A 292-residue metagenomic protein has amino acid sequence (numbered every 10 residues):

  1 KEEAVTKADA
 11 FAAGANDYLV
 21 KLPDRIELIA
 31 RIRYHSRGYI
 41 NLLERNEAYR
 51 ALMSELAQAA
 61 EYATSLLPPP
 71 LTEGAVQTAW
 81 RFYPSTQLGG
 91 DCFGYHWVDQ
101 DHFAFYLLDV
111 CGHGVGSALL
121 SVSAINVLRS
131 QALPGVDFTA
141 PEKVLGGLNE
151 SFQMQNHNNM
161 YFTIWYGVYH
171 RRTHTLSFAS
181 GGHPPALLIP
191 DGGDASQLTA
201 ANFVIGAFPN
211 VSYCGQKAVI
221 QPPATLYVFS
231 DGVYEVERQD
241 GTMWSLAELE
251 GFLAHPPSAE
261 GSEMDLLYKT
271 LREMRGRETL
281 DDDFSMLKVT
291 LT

Functional and structural regions predicted by a protein language model:
E2-D17: Alpha4 helix (beta4-alpha4-beta5 surface) of REC/receiver domains from two-component response regulators
G14, L22, G114: Conserved functional loop/turn residues at catalytic and ligand-binding sites
L22-I32: C-terminal output helix
R31, Y106-L108, F229: PAS-family sensory domains
R33-Y49: The C-terminal output helix
Y39, G114-V115, L119, V236-E237: Charged alpha-helical signal-transmission linkers that cap and connect PAS-family sensory domains
N46-T225, G276-T292: … and, occasionally, acidic/histidine-rich disordered N-termini of signaling adaptors
L145, V219-V228, V233-T292: C-terminal catalytic subdomain
